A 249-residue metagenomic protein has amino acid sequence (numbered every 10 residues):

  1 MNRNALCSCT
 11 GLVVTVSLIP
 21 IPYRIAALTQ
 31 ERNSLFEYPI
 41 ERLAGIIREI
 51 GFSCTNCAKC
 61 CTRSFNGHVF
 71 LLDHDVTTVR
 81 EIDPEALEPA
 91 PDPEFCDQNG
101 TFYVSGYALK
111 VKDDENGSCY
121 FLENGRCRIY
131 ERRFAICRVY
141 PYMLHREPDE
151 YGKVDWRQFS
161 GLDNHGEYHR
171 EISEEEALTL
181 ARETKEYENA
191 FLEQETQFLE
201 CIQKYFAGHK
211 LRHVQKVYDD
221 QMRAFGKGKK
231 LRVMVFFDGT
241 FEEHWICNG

Functional and structural regions predicted by a protein language model:
N2-G249: Short loop/turn segments that flank or connect secondary-structure elements
